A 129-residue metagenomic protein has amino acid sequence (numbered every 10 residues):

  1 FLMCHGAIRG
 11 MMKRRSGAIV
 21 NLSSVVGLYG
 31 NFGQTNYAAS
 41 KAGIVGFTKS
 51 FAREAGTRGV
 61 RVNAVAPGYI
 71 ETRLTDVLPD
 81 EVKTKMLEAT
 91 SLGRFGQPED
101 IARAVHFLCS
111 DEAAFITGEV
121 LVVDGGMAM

Functional and structural regions predicted by a protein language model:
L2, G6-A18: A short helix-coil junction within the Rossmann-fold of NAD(P)-dependent oxidoreductases
C4, S40, T48: Active-site helix of classical SDR
R9, R53-T57, A114: Alpha-helical segment proximal to the catalytic Tyr-Lys
S24: Residue(s) in the substrate-gating loop at a strand-loop-helix junction that position the organic substrate next
L28, V45, A66-V77: Short, flexible catalytic-loop segment of classical short-chain dehydrogenase/reductase
Y29, H106, T117-M129: Short C-terminal tail/terminal secondary-structure segment of NAD(P)H-dependent dehydrogenase/reductase domains
Y29-T35, T57-R58, G93, D111: Active-site loop immediately N-terminal to the catalytic Tyr-X3-Lys motif of short-chain dehydrogenase/reductase
T90-I101, E112: A conserved structural motif in NAD(P)-dependent oxidoreductases
